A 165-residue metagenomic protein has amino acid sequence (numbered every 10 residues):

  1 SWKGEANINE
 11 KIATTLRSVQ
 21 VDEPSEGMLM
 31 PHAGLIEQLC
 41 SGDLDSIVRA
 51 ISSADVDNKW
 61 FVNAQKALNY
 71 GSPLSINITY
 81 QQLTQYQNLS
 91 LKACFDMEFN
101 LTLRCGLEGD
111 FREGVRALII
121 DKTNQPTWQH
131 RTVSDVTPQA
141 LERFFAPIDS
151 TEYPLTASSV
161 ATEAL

Functional and structural regions predicted by a protein language model:
S1-L68, S75: Amphipathic alpha-helical blocks and their helix-capping loop/short-beta junctions
W2, S53-D55, L91-M97, D135-S150: Short alpha-helical interface patches
W2-E5, G71, Q82, D121: Change "in soluble alpha/beta enzymes" to "in soluble alpha/beta proteins
I36-G42, L83-L89, Q129-V136: Short, exposed beta-strand "edge-strand" segments with a Pro/Gly-rich flavor and a Y/T-containing core
L44-V48, I76, L91, G114 (+2 more regions): Residue-level signal for secondary-structure boundary elements
R49-A54, V62-N100, G106, D110: Substrate-recognition/cap regions that form aromatic- and gly/pro-loop-enriched pockets for small-molecule ligands
V56-D57, G71, T123-T127: Electrostatic interaction modules used in gene-expression and signaling proteins
L101, G109, E113-L165: C-terminal amphipathic alpha-helical interaction region
